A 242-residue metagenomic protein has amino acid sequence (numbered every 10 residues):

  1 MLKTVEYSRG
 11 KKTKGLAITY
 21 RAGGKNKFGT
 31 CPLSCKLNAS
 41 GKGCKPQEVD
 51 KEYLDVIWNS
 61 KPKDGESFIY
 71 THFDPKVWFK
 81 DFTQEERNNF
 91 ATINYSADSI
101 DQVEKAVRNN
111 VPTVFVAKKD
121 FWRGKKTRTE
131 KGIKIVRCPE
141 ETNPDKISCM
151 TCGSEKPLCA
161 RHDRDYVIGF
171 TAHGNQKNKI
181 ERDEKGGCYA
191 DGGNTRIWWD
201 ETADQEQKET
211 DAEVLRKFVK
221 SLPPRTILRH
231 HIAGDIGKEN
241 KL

Functional and structural regions predicted by a protein language model:
M1-L242: Class I S-adenosyl-L-methionine
